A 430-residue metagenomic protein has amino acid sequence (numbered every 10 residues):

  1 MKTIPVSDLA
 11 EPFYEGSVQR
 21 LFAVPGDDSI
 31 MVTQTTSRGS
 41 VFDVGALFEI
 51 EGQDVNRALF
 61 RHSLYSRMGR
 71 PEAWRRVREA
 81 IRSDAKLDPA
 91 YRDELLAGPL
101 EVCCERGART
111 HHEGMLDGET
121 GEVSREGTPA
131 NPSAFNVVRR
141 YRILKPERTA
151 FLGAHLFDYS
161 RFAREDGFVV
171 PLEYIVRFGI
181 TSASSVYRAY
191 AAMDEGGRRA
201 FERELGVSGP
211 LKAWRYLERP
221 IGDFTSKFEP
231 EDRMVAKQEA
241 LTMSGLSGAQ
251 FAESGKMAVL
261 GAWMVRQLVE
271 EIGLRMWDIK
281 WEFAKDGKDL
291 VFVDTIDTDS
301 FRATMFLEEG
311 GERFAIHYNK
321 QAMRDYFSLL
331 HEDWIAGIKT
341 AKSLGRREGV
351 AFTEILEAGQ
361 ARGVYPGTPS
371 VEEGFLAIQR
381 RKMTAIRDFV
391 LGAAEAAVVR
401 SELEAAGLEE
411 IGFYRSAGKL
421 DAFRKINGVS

Functional and structural regions predicted by a protein language model:
M1-D8, L260-V265: Short Pro/Gly-enriched beta-strand edge/turn motifs at strand-loop
K2-I4, E11-T225, E357-S430: Active-site loop/lid in soluble adenylation, ligation, and acyl-transfer enzymes
E122-A134, R140-Y141, G245, A249 (+3 more regions): Structured DNA-binding interfaces in DNA transaction proteins
P210-G248: A short mid-domain helix/strand-loop element embedded in enzyme catalytic domains that forms or borders the active-site
L246-W277: A long amphipathic alpha-helix within ATP-dependent nucleotide-binding catalytic cores
L274-W277, F283-G287, A303, L376 (+1 more regions): Positively charged, low-complexity, intrinsically disordered RNA-binding extensions
W281-K342: Catalytic activation segment of kinase domains across protein kinase-like and atypical kinase folds
R324-S370: A hydrophobic, small-residue-rich beta->alpha segment in the mid-to-C-terminal subdomain of diverse proteins
